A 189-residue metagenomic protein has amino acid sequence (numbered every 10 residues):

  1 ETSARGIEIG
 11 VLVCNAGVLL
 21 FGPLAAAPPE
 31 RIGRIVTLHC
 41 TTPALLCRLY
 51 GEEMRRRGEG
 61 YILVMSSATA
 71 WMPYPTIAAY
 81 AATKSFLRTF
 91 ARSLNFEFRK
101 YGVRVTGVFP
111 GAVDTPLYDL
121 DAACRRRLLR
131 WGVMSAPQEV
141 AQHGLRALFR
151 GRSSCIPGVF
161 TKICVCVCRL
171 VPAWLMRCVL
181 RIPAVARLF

Functional and structural regions predicted by a protein language model:
R5-I7, G22-P23, L49-G58: A short helix-coil junction within the Rossmann-fold of NAD(P)-dependent oxidoreductases
N15-L20: Conserved NAD(P)H cofactor-binding loop of Rossmann-fold oxidoreductase domains
P23-L24, R31-I35: Substrate-binding pocket helix/loop in short-chain dehydrogenase/reductase
A25, Y74-A78: Active-site loop immediately N-terminal to the catalytic Tyr-X3-Lys motif of short-chain dehydrogenase/reductase
C47, T83: Active-site helix of classical SDR
S67: Residue(s) in the substrate-gating loop at a strand-loop-helix junction that position the organic substrate next
F96-F160: SDR active-site lid
